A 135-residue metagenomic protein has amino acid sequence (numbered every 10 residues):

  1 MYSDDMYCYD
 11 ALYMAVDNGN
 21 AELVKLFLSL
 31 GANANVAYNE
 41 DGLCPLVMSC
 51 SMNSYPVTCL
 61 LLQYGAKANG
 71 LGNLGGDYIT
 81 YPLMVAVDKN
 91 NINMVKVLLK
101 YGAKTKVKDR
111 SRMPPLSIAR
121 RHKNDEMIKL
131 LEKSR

Functional and structural regions predicted by a protein language model:
M1-Y2, M6-Y13, D17, K25 (+3 more regions): Intrinsically disordered, low-complexity regulatory segments in ankyrin-centric signaling systems
Y2-L12, A37-P45, L71-P82, K108-P114: Ankyrin-repeat boundary/"N-cap" motif
E22-L23, P56-V57, N93-M94, E126-M127: Conserved ankyrin/ankyrin-like repeat signature
K25-N33, C59-K67, K96-K104, E132-R135: Ankyrin repeat domain, specifically the short helix-to-loop turn at the C-terminus of the second helix of each repeat
M48-S51, P56-C59, L71-D77: Alpha-helical adaptor scaffolds
Y64, Y101, R110-M113, I118-R135: Ankyrin-repeat-protein effector appendages
